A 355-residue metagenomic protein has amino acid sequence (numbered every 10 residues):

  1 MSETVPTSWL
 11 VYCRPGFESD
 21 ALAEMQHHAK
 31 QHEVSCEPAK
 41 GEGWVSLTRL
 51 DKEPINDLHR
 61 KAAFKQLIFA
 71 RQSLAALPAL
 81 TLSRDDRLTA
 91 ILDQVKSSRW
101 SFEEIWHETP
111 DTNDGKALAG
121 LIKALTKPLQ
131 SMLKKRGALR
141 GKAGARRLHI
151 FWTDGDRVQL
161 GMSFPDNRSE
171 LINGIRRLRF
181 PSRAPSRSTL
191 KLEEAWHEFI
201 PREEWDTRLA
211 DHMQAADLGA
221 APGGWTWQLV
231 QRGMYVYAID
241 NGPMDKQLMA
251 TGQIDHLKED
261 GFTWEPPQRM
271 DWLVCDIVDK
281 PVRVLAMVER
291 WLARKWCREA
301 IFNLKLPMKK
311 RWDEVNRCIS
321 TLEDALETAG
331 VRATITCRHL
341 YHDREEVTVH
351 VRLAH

Functional and structural regions predicted by a protein language model:
M1-H355: SAM-dependent transferase fold signal centered on methyltransferase-like domains, encompassing both Class I
